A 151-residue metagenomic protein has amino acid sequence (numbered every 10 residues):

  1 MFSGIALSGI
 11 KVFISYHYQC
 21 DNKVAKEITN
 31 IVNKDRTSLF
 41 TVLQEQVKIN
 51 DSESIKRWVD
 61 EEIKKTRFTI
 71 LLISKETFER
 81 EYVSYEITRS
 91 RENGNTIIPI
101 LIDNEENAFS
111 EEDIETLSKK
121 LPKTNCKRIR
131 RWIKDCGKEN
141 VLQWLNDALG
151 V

Functional and structural regions predicted by a protein language model:
M1-K65, V141-V151: Conserved N-terminal substructure of TIR/SEFIR domains
H17, S74, I102: Cofactor-binding loop segments of dinucleotide-utilizing enzymes, especially the Rossmann-like FAD- and NAD(P)+-binding
D21-V24, E79-E81, E105-S110: Short catalytic/ligand-binding loop motif for oxyanion handling, primarily in non-cytosolic enzymes, centered on
F68-L71: Inter-motif core of Ras-like GTPase G domains
E76-N95, N107: Conserved TIR/SEFIR loop-to-helix hotspot centered on a Trp-containing motif with a nearby acidic residue
I97-L101: Conserved beta-strand/loop subsegment of P-loop NTPase cores
E105-P122: Glycine-rich, charge-decorated loop segments at or immediately adjacent to ligand/cofactor-binding or catalytic sites
K123-V151: C-terminal helix of von Willebrand factor
